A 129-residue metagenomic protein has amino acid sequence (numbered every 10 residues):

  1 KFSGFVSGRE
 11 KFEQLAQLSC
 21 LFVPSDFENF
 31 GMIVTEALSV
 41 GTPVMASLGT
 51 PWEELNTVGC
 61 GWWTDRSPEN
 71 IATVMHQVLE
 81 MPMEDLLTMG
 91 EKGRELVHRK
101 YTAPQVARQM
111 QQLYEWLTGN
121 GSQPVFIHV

Functional and structural regions predicted by a protein language model:
K1-V6: Nucleotide-activated donor-binding/catalytic signature segment of Leloir-type glycosyltransferases, i.e., the conserved
F12, F30, T35-S39, W52-E54: Short alpha-helical segment that forms part of, or immediately flanks, the ligand-binding pocket in carbohydrate-active
L21-F22: A short hydrophobic beta-strand element within the catalytic core of glycosyltransferases that build diverse glycans
D26: Aromatic "clamp/platform" in nucleotide-sugar-dependent glycosyltransferases that forms part of the donor/acceptor
P43-S47: Short hydrophobic beta-strand element within catalytic cores of glycosyltransferases and related nucleotide-activated
E53-Q77, E84: Change "using UDP/GDP/dTDP sugars" to "using nucleotide sugars
D85-R99, V106-Q112: A short, well-ordered alpha-helix in the C-terminal region of glycosyltransferases
A103-V129: C-terminal alpha-helical cap of glycosyltransferases
